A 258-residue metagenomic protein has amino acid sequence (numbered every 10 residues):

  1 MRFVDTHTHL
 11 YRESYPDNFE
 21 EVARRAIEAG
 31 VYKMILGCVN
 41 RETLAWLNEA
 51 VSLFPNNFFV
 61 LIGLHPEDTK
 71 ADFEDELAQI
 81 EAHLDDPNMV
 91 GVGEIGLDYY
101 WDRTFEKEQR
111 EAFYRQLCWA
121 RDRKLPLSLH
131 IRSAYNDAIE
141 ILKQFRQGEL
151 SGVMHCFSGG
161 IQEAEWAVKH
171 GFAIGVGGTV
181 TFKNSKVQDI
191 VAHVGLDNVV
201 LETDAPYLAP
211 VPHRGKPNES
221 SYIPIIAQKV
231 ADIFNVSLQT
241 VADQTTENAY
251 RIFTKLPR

Functional and structural regions predicted by a protein language model:
M1-R258: Mid-domain alpha/beta scaffold segments of enzyme catalytic cores
